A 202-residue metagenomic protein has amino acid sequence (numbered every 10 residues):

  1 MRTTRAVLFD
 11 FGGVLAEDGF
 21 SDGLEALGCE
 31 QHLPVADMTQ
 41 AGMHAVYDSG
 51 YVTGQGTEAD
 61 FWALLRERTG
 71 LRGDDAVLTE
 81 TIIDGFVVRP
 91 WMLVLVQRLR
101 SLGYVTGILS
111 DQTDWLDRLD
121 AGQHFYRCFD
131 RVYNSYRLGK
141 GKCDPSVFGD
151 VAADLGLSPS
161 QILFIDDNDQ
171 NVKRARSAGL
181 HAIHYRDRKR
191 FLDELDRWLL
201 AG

Functional and structural regions predicted by a protein language model:
M1-R5, F9, T113-D114, R118-G202: Asp-based, Mg2+/Mn2+-dependent phosphohydrolase catalytic module
R2-V94, S101-L102: N-terminal helical cap/lid subdomain that shapes the substrate entry/recognition surface in HAD-like hydrolases
E17, I108-S110, H184: Hydrophobic residues in well-ordered beta-strands that form the structural core
A26, V94-Q97, D150, K173: Surface-exposed charge patches
L65-G70, Y104-I108, Q123, L138-K140: Short, highly charged low-complexity linear segments
I82-V87, S110-Q112, K140-G141: Short, flexible loop segments at the rims of nucleotide/cofactor-binding pockets, characterized by
R89-D114, R118-A121: Conserved serine/cysteine hydrolase catalytic core
